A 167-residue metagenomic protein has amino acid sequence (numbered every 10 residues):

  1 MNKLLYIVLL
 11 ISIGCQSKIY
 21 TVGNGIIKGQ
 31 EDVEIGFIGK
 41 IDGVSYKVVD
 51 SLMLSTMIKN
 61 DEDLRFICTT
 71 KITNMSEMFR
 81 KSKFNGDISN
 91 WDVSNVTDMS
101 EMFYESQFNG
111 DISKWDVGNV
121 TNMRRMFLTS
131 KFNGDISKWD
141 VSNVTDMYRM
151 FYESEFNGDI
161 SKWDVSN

Functional and structural regions predicted by a protein language model:
L4-I13: Sec-dependent N-terminal signal peptides
C15-N167: Negatively charged
